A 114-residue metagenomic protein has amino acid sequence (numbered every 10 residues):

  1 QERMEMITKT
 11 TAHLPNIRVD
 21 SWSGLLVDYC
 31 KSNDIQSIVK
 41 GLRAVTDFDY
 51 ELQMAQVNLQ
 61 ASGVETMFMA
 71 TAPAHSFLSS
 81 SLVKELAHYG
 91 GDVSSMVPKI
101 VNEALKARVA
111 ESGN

Functional and structural regions predicted by a protein language model:
Q1-N114: Nucleotidyltransferase catalytic core that binds NTPs
